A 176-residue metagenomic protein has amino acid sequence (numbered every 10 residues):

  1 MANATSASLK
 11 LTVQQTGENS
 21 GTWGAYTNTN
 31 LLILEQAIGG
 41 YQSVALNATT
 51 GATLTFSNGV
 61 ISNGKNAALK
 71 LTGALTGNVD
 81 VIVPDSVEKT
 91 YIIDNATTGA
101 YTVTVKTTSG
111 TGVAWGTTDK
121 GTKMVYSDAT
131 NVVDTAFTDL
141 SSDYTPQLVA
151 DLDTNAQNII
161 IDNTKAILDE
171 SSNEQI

Functional and structural regions predicted by a protein language model:
A2-K10, Q15-V103, L152, N158-I160: Exposed extracellular interaction/assembly regions and N-terminal maturation sites
L11-V13, V132, I167: Short clusters of hydrophobic/aromatic residues that line enzyme substrate/ligand-binding pockets
L31-G40, G99-T108, G112, M124-T138: Short, surface-exposed terminal/edge motifs of secreted or surface/virion proteins that either
N47-A48, A52, F137-Q175: Register-specific beta-strand positions within repetitive beta-rich fiber domains
N66, S86, T118-T122, T164: Tight coil/turn sites that cap or link beta-strands
L71-G73, T107-S109, E170-S171: Short acidic, glycine-rich loop/turn motifs
I82, A114-K120, Q175-I176: Short amphipathic beta-strand/extended segments with alternating polar/hydrophobic composition
